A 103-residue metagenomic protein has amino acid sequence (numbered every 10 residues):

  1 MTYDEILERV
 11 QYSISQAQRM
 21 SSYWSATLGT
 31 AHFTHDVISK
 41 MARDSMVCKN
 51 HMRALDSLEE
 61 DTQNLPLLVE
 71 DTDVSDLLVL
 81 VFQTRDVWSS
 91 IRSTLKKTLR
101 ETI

Functional and structural regions predicted by a protein language model:
T2-I103: Long, low-complexity or tandemly repetitive, helically biased scaffold regions used for multimeric assembly/adhesion
